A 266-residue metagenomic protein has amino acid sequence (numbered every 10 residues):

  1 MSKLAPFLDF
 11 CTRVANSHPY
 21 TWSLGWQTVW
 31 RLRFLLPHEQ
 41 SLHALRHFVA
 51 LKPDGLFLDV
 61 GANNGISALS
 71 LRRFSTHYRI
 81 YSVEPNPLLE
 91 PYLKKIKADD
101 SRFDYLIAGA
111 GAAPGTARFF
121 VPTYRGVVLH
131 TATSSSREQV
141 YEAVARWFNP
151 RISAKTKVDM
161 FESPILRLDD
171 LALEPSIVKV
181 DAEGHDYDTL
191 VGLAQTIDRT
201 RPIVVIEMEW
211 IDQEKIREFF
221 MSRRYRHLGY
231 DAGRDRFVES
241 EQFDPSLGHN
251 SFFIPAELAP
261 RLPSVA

Functional and structural regions predicted by a protein language model:
M1-A266: Phosphate/nucleotide-binding beta-alpha loop and adjacent structural elements of enzyme active sites
